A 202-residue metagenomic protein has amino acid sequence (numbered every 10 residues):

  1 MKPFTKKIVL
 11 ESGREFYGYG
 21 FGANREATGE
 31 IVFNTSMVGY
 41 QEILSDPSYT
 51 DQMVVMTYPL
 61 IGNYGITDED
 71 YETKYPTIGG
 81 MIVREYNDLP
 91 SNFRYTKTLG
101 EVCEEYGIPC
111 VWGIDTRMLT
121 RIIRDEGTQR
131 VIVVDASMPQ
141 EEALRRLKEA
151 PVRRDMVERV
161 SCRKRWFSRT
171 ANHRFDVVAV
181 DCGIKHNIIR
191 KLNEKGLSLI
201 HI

Functional and structural regions predicted by a protein language model:
K2-L197: RNA-binding accessory domains that recognize and position tRNA/RNA substrates
I200-I202: Conserved small/polar residues in nucleotide/adenosyl-binding loops
